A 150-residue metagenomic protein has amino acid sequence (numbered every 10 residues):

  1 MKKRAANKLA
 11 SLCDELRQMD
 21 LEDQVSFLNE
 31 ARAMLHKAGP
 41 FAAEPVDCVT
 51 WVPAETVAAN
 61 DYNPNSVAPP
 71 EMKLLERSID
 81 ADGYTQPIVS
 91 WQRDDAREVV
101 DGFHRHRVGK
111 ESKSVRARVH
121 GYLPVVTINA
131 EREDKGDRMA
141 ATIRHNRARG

Functional and structural regions predicted by a protein language model:
M1-L75: N-terminal leader or domain-start segments enriched in small/polar residues
T50, D95-A96: Conserved catalytic motifs of the protein kinase core domain
A58-Q86, A96, H106-G150: Amphipathic, charge-rich alpha-helical segments that serve as recognition/docking helices
I88-Q92: Short beta-strand
G102: Short, conserved phosphate/pyrophosphate- and ester-handling motifs at nucleotide-, phospho-/glycolipid
